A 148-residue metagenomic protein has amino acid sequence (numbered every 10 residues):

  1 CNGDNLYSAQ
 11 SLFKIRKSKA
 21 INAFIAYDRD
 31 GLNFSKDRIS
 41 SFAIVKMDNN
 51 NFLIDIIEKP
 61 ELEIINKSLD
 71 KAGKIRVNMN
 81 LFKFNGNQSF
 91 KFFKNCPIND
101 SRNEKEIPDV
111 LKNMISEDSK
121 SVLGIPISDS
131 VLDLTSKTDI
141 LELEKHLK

Functional and structural regions predicted by a protein language model:
C1-G3: Active-site acidic Asp-centered loop
N5, R29, D129: Short, glycine/serine-rich, charged loops/turns that create anion-binding and catalytic segments at active sites
S8-F90: Conserved core of the sugar-phosphate nucleotidyltransferase
I56-K148: Conserved alpha/beta core of the MobA/IspD/sugar-nucleotide pyrophosphorylase nucleotidyltransferase superfamily
